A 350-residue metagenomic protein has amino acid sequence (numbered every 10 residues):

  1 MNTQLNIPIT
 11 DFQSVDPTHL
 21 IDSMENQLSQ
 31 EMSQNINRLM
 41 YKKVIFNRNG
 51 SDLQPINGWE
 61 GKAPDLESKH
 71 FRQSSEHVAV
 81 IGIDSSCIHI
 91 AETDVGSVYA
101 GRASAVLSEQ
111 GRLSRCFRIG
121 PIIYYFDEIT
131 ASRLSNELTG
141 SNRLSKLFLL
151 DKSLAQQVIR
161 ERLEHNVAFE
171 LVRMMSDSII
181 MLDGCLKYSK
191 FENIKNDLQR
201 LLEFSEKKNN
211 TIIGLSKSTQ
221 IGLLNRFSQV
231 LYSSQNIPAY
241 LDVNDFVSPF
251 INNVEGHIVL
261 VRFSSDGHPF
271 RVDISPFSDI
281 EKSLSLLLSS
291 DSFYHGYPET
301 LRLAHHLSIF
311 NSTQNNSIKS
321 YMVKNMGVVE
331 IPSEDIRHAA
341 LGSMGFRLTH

Functional and structural regions predicted by a protein language model:
M1-Q73, V78, Y125-I179, D183-H350: Long, contiguous domain-sized segments
V78-I88: Two-metal-ion RNase H-like nuclease active-site motif
I88-L138: Acidic, metal-ligating active-site segments
